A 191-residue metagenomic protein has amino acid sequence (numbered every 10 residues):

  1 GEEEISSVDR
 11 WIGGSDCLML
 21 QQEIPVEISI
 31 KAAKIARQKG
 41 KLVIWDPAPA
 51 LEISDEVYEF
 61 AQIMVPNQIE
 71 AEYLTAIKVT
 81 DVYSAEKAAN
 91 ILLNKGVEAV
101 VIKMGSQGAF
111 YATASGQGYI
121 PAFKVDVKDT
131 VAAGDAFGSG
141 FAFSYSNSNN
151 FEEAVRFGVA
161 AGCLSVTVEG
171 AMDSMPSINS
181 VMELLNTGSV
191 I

Functional and structural regions predicted by a protein language model:
G1-V8, S15-K87, Q107-A109: Conserved beta-alpha-beta core of the PfkB/ribokinase-like small-molecule kinase fold
E3-R10, E72, P176-T187: Short alpha-helical interface patches
W11-I12, I102: Generic structural signal for beta-strand residues in well-ordered domains
Q38, L51-V57, V82-I191: Conserved phosphate-binding/catalytic region of the ribokinase-like
